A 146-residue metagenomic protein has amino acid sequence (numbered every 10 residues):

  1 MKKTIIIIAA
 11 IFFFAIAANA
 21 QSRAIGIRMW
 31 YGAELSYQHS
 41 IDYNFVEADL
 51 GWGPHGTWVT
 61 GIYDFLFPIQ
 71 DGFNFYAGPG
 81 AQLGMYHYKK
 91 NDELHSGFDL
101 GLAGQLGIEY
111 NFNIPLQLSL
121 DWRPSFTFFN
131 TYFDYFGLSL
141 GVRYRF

Functional and structural regions predicted by a protein language model:
M1-T4, N19-A20: Positively charged n-region of N-terminal signal peptides that target proteins for export
F12-S22: Sec/Tat signal peptide C-region and signal peptidase I cleavage site
Q21, M29-A33, P54-V59, F73 (+2 more regions): Residues that define the transmembrane beta-barrel architecture of outer-membrane proteins
Q21-P54, A77-M85, L120-F126: Transmembrane beta-strand segments that form the barrel wall of outer-membrane beta-barrel proteins
I27, A33-H39, G61-F65, P79-A81 (+3 more regions): Residues on the lipid-exposed face of transmembrane beta-strands in outer-membrane beta-barrel proteins
I41-N44, P68-G72, N111-P115: Outer-membrane beta-barrel channels and translocator barrels
G61-I62, Y88-L94, T131-F136: Outer-membrane beta-barrel translocator domains and adjoining extracellular loop/strand segments of Gram-negative
N113-F146: Predominantly the C-terminal beta-signal and adjacent terminal strand-loop region of outer-membrane beta-barrel
